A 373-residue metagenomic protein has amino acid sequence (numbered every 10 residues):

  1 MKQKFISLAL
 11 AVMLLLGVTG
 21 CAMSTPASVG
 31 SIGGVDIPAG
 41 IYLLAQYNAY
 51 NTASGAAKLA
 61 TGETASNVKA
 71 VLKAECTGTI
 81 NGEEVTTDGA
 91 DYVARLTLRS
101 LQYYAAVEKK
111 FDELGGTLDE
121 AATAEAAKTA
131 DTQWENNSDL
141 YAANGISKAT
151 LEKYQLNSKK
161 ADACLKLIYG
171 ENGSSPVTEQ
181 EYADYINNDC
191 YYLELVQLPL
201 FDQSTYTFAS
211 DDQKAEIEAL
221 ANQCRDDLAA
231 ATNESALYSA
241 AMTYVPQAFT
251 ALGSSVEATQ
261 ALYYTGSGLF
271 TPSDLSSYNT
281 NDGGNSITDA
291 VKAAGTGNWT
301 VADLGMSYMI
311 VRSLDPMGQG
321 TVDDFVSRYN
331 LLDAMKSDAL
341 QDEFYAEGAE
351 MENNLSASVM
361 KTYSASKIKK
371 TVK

Functional and structural regions predicted by a protein language model:
M1-L10: Positively charged n-region of N-terminal signal peptides that target proteins for export
L16-G20: C-terminal motif of bacterial Sec signal peptides marking the signal peptidase cleavage site
M23-I146: N-terminal targeting/tethering segments
M23-T25, V29-I32, D139-A219, D226 (+1 more regions): PPIase-associated folding chaperone regions across multiple families
Q46, A53, L101, A105 (+11 more regions): Sec/Tat-exported extracytoplasmic proteins
A94-K128, C164, L262, G266-L269 (+3 more regions): Extended amphipathic secondary-structure runs
L118-A122, V196, A230, N330: Extended intrinsically disordered, low-complexity coil regions enriched in Ser, Thr, Gly, Ala and often Pro
Q223-G283: Peptidyl-prolyl cis-trans isomerase
